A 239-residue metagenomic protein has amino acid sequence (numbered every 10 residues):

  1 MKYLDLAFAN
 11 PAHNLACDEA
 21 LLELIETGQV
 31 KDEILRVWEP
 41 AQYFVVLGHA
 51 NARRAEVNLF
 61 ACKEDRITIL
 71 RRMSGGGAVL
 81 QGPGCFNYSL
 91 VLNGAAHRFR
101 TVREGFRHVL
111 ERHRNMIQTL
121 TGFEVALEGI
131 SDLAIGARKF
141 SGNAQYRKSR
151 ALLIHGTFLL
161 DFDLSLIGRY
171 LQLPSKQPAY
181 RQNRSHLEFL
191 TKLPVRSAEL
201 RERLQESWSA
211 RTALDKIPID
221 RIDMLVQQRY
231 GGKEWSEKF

Functional and structural regions predicted by a protein language model:
M1-E56, F60, E64, R72 (+1 more regions): Active-site loop/lid in soluble adenylation, ligation, and acyl-transfer enzymes
N51, M73, L90-G94: Generic hydrophobic/packing signal
L59, D65, P83, N87-A210 (+3 more regions): Catalytic beta-strand/loop module used to bind and position nucleotide/cofactor moieties in cofactor-attachment
R66-F86: Glycine/serine-rich anion-binding loops at beta->alpha junctions that coordinate negatively charged ligand groups
